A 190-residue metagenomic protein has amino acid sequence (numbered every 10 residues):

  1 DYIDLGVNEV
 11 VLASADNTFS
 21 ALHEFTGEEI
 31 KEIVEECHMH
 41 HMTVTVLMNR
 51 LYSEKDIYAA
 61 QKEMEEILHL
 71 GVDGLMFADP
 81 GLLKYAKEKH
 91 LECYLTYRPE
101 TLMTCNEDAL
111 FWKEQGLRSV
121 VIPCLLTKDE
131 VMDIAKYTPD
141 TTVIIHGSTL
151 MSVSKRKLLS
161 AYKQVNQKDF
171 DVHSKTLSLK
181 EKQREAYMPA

Functional and structural regions predicted by a protein language model:
D1-T101, V121-A190: Active-site pocket-lining/capping segments in soluble small-molecule metabolic enzymes
M103-C105: Intrinsically disordered, low-complexity linker/loop segments enriched in Gly/Pro and charged/polar residues
A109: Conserved N-terminal glycine/acidic-rich loop preference
G116-L117: As written
